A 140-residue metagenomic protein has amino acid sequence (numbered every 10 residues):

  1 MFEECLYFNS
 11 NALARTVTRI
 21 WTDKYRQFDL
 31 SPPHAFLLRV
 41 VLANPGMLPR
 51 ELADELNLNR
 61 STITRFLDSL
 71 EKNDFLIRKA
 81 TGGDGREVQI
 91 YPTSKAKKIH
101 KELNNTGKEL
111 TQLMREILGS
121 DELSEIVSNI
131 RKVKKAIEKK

Functional and structural regions predicted by a protein language model:
M1-F28: N-terminal leader segment of winged-helix/HTH proteins
N11, R39-A43, N104: Short, locally clustered residues in the helix-turn-helix/winged-helix DNA-binding domain
A14, H100, K134-I137: A structural signal for well-ordered alpha-helices, especially hydrophobic packing surfaces of coiled-coils
T18, S69-S128: Charged, amphipathic alpha-helical coiled-coil/dimerization segments
R19-T62: N-terminal helix-turn-helix DNA-binding core of bacterial DNA-binding proteins
S124-K140: Exposed, interaction-prone assembly regions rather than primary DNA-binding/catalytic cores
